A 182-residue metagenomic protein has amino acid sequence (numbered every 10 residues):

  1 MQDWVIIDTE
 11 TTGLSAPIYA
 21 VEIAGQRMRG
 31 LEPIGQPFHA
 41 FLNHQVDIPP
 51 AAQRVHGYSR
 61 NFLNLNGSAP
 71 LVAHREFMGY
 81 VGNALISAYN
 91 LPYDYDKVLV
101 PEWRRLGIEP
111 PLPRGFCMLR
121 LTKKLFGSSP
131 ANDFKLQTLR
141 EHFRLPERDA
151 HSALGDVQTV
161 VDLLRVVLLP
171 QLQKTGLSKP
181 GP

Functional and structural regions predicted by a protein language model:
M1-P113, D133-E147, H151: Conserved non-catalytic scaffold segment of RNase H-like nuclease domains
Q2, H142, V161-P182: Acidic two-metal-ion nuclease catalytic site recognized across multiple nuclease folds, prominently DnaQ/RNase D-T
T9-T12, M118, T159: Ser/Thr-centric signal marking residues that sit in or immediately flank functional binding/regulatory motifs
G115-N132: Short alpha-helix plus adjacent loop in nuclease-associated cores
D156: Conserved catalytic/binding loops enriched for acidic/polar residues
